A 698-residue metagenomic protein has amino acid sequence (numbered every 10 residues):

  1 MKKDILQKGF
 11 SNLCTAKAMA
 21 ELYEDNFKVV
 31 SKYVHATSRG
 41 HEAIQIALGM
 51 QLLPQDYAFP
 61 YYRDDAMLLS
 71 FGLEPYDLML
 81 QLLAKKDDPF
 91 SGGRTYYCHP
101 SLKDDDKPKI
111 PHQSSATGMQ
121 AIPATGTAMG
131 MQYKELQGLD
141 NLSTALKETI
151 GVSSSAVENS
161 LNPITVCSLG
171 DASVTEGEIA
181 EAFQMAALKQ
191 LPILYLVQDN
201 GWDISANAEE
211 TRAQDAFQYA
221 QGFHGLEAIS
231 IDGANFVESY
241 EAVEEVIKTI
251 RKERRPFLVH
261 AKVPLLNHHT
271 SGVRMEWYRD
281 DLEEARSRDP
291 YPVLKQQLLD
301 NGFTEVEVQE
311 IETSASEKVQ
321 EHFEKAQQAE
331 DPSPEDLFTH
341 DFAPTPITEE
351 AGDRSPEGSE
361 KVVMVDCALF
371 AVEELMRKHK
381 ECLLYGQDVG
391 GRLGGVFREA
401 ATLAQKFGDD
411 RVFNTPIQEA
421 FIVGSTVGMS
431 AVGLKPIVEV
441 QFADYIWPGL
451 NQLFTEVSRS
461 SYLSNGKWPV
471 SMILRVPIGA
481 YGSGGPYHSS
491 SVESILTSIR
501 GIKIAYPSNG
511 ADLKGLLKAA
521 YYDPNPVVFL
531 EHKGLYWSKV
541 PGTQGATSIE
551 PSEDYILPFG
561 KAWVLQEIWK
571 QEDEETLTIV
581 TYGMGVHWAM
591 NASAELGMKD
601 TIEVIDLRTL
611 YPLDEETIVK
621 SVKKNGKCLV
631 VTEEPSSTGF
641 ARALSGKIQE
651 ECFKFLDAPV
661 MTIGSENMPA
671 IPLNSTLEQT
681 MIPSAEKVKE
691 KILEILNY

Functional and structural regions predicted by a protein language model:
M1-V34, P54, Q297-D300, K325 (+2 more regions): Cofactor-/ligand-binding subdomain signature composed of acidic, glycine-rich, tryptophan-containing flexible loops
A18-E21, D25-K189, N207-H224, P486-H488: Cofactor-binding active-site loop characterized by glycine-rich and histidine/acidic residues
D25-S31, T95-S114, P163-V166, G201 (+8 more regions): Glycine/charged-rich beta-loop-alpha catalytic/anionic-binding loops adjacent to active sites
K109-D199, I231-T249, G390-W468, S490: Thiamine diphosphate
I193-E324, Q328, R398, T402 (+4 more regions): Thiamine diphosphate
E317-R354: Terminal amphipathic helices with adjacent charged low-complexity linkers/tails
I478, G482-V527: Internal gly/pro-rich beta-alpha loop/helix module that stabilizes soluble enzyme cofactors or their anionic handles
